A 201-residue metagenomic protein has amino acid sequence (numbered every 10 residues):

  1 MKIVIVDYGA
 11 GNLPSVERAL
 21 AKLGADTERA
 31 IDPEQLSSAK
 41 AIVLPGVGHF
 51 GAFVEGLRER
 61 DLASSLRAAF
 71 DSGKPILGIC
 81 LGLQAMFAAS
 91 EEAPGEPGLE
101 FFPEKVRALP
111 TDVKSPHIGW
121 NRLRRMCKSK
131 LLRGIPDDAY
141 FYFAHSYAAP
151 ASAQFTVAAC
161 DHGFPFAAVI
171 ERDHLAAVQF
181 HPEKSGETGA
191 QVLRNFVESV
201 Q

Functional and structural regions predicted by a protein language model:
M1-V4: Extreme N-terminal starter segment of soluble prokaryotic enzymes
T27-S38: Short acidic low-complexity segments
L36-G46: Short acidic/histidine-rich motifs immediately flanking catalytic phosphotransfer sites in two-component signaling
G48-I118: Cysteine-nucleophile active-site neighborhood
A88-F164: Pocket-forming structural segment of enzyme catalytic cores
P165-E171: Short, surface-exposed beta-strand/loop micro-motifs that present aromatic residues
R172-A176: Beta-strand-turn-beta hairpins that frame and shape the catalytic cleft of phosphate-ester-processing enzymes
V178-Q201: Acyltransferase
